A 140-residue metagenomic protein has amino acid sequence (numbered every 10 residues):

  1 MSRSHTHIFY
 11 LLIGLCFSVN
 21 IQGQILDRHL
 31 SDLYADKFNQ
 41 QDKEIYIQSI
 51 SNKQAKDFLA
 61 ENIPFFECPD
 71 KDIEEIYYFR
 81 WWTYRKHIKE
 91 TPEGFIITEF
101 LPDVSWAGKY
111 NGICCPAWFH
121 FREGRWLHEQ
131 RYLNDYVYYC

Functional and structural regions predicted by a protein language model:
M1-F9: Bacterial N-terminal signal peptides that target proteins for export
H5, F17, K56: Short, motif-level signal for alpha-helix interfacial/capping segments enriched in acidic residues and aromatics/proline
Y10-S18: Bacterial N-terminal signal peptides
I21-G23: Boundary at the C-terminal end of the N-terminal hydrophobic targeting segment
I25-Q41, S49: Extended acidic/polar, glycine-enriched regions that form or flank non-catalytic beta-rich accessory modules
D42-C140: Substrate-binding groove/exosite segments of carbohydrate-active enzymes
